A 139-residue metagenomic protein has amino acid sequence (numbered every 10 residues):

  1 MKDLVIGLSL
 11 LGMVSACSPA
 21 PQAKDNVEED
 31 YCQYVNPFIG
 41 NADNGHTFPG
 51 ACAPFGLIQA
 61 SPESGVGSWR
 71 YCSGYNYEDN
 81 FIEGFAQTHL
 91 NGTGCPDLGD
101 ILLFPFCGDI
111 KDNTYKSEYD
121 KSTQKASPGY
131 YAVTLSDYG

Functional and structural regions predicted by a protein language model:
K2-S9: Sec-dependent signal peptide recognition, specifically the positively charged N-region followed immediately by
A23-G139: Accessory carbohydrate-recognition regions in carbohydrate-active enzymes
